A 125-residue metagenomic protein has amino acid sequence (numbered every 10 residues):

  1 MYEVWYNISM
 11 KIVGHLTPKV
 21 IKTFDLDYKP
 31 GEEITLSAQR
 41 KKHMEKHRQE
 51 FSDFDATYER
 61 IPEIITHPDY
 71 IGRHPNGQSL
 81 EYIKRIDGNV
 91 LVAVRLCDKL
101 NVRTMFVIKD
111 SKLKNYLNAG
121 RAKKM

Functional and structural regions predicted by a protein language model:
M1-M125: Ribonuclease/tRNase effector modules and their secretory precursors
